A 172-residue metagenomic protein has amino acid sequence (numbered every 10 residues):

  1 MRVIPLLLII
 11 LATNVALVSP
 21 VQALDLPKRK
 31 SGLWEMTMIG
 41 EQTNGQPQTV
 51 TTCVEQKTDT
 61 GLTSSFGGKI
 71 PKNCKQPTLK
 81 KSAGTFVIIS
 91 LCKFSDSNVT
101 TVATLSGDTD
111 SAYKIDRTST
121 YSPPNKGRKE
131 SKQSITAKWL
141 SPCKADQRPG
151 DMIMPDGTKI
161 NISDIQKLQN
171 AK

Functional and structural regions predicted by a protein language model:
M1-I4: Positively charged n-region of N-terminal signal peptides that target proteins for export
A12-V21: C-terminal segment of classical bacterial N-terminal signal peptides
L24-K172: Subset-of-secretome marker
